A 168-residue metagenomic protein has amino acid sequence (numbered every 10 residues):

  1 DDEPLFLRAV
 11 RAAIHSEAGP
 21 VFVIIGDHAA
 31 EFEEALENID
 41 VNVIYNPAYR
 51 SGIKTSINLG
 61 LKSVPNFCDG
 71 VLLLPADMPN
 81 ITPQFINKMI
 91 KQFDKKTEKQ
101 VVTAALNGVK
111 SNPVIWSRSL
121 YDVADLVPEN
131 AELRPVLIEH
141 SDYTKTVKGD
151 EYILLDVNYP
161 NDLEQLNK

Functional and structural regions predicted by a protein language model:
D1-G26: N-terminal glycine-rich phosphate-binding loop and ensuing alpha1 helix
E17, E37-D40, H140: Short, structured coil segments at secondary-structure junctions
G19-V21, G70, Y143: Residues at the starts of beta-strands that form the adenosine-phosphate
G26-A30, S141: Short, polar loop motifs at secondary-structure junctions
A30-L36: Acidic helix N-cap motif at the loop->helix transition within catalytic regions of sugar-transfer enzymes
D40-S51: Conserved donor nucleotide-binding strand/loop of the catalytic core
R50-R118, D122: Conserved beta-loop-beta/alpha segment of the NTase-like Rossmann-fold superfamily that binds/positions NTPs
D122, L126-K168: Conserved alpha/beta core of the MobA/IspD/sugar-nucleotide pyrophosphorylase nucleotidyltransferase superfamily
